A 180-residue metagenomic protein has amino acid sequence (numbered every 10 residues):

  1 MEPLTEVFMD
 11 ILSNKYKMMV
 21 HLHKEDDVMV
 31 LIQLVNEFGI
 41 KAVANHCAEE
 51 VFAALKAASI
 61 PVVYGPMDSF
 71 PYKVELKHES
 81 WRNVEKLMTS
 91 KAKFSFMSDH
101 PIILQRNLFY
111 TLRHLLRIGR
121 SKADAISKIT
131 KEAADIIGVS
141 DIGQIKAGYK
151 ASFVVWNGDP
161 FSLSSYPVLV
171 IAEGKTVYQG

Functional and structural regions predicted by a protein language model:
M1-S80, S95, I137, N157 (+1 more regions): Active-site core of metal-dependent hydrolases
K17, K56, G65-S69, K73-G158: His/Asp/Glu-enriched, well-ordered alpha-helical/loop segment that forms or immediately abuts the divalent-metal
Q33, F109, P167-V168: Short amphipathic alpha-helical segments
A147-G180: C-terminal cap of metal-dependent C-N hydrolases
